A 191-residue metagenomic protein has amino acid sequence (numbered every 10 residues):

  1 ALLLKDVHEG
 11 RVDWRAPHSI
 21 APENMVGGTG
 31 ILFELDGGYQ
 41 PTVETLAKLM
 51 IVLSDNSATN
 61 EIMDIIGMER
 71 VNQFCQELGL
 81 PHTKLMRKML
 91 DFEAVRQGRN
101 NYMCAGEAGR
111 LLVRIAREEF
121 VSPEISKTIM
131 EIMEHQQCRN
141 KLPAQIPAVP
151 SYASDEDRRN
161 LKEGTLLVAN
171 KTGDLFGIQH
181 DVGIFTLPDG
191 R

Functional and structural regions predicted by a protein language model:
A1, V12, Q40-P41, I65: Generic alpha-helical scaffold signal
A1-H18, M50: Active-site SXXK
W14-I31, I66-G67, I132: Acidic helix-start/capping segments at beta-turn-to-alpha-helix junctions
L35-G37, V43-L49, N60-R191: Penicillin-recognizing serine hydrolase domain
L53-S54: Structured, acidic catalytic/metal-binding patches in enzyme active sites
